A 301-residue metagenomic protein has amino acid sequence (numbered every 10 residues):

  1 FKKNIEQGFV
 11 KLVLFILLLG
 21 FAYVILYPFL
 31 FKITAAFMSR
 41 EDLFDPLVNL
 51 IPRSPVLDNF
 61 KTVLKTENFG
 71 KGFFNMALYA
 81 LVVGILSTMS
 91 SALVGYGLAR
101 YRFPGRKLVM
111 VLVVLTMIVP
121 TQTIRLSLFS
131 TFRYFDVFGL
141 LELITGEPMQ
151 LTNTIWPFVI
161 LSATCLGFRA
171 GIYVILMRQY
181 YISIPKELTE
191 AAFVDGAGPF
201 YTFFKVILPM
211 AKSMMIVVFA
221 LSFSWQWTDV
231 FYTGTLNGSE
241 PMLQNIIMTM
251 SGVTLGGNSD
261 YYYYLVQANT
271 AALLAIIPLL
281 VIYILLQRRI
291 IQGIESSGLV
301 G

Functional and structural regions predicted by a protein language model:
N4-E6, V10-G301: A structural signal for multi-pass alpha-helical bundles of membrane permease subunits that mediate small-molecule
